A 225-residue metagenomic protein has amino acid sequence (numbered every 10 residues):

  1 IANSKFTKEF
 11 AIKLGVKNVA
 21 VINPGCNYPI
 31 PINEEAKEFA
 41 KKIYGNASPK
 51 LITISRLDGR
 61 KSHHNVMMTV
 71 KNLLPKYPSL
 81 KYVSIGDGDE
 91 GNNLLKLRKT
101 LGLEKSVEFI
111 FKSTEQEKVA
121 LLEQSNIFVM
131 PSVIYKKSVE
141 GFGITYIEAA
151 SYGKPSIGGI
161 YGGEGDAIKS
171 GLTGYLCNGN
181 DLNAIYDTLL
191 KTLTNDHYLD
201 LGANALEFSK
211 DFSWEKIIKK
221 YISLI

Functional and structural regions predicted by a protein language model:
I1-V19, C26-I30: A short, active-site helix/loop in glycosyltransferases that binds the activated sugar's phosphate group
C26, I43-K61, M67-V70: Conserved donor-binding/catalytic core segment of Leloir-type glycosyltransferases
P31-G45: A short helix/loop element that forms part of the nucleotide-sugar donor recognition site in Leloir-type
S79, A184, H197-D211, K220-S223: A short, well-ordered alpha-helix in the C-terminal region of glycosyltransferases
L95-E117, I127: Nucleotide-activated donor-binding/catalytic signature segment of Leloir-type glycosyltransferases, i.e., the conserved
E123-S138, K154: Acidic donor-binding loop of glycosyltransferase active sites
Y146, S151, P155-G158, I168: Short hydrophobic beta-strand element within catalytic cores of glycosyltransferases and related nucleotide-activated
S170-G171, Y175-L182, K191-D196: Conserved acidic donor-binding segment of nucleotide-sugar-dependent glycosyltransferases
